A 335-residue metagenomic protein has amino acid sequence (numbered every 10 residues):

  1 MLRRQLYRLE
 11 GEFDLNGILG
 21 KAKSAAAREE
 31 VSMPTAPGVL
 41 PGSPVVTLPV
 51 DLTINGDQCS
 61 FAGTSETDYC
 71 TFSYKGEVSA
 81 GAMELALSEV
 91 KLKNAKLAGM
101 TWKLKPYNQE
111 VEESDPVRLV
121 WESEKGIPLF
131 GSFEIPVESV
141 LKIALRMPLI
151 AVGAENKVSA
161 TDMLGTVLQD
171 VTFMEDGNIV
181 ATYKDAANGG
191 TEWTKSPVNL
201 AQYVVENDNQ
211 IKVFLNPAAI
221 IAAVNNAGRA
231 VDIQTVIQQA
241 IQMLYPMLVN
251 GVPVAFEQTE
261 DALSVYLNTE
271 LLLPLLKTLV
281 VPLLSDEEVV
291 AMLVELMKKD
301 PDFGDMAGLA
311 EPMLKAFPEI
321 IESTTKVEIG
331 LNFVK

Functional and structural regions predicted by a protein language model:
M1-K23, A95-D162, V180, F333: Tryptophan-anchored aromatic micro-motifs
Q5-E84, R146-P282: Contiguous, well-ordered beta-strand patches that form the walls/edges of small beta-barrel/beta-sandwich domains
E30, G56, S73-G126, G131-S139 (+2 more regions): Edge beta-strand at a domain terminus
